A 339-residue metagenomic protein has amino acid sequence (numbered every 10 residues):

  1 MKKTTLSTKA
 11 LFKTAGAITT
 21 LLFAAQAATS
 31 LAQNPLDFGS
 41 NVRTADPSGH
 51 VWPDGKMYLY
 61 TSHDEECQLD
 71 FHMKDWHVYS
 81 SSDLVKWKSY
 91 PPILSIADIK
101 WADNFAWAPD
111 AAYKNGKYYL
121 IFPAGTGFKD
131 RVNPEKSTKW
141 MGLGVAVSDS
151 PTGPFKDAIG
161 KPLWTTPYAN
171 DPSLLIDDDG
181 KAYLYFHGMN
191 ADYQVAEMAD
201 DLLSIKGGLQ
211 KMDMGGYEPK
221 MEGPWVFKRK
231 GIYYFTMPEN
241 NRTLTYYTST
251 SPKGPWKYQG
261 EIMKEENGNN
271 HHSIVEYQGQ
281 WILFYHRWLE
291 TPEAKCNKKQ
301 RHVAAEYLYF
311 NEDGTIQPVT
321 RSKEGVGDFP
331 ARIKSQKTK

Functional and structural regions predicted by a protein language model:
M1-Q33: Bacterial Sec-dependent N-terminal signal peptides
L31-K339: Carbohydrate-active catalytic/glycan-binding domains of CAZyme proteins, especially the secreted or lumenal ectodomains
